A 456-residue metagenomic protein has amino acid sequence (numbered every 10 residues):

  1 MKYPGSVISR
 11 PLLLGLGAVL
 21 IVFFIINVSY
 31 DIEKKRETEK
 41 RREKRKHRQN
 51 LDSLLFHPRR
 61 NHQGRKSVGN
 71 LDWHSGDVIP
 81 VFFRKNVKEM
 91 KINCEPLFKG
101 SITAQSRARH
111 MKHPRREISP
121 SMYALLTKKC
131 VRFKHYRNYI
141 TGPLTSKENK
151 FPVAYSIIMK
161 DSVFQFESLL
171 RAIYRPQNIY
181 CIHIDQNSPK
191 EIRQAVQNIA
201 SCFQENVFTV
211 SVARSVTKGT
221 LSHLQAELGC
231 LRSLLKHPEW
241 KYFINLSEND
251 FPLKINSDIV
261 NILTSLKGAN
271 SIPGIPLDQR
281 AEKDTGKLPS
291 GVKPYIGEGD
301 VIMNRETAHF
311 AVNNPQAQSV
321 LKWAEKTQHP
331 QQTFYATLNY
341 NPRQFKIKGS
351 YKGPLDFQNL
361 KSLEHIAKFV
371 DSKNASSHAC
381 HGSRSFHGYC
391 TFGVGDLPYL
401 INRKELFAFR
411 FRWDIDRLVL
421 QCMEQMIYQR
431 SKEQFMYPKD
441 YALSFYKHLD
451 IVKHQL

Functional and structural regions predicted by a protein language model:
M1-G5, R60-Q63, G299, N313 (+1 more regions): Pan-eukaryotic secretory-pathway lumenal catalytic ectodomains of glycan-active enzymes
M1-S53: N-terminal signal-anchor transmembrane helix specifying type II single-pass membrane topology of secretory-pathway
K112-M122, K134, Q177-S211: Acidic donor-binding segment of Leloir-type glycosyltransferases
I158-F164: Active-site beta-to-alpha loop of glycosyltransferases that engages the nucleotide-sugar donor
S168-I179: Short, acidic, metal-binding catalytic loop of nucleotide-sugar glycosyltransferases
A200-K241: Active-site-proximal specificity loops/subdomain of glycosyltransferases
L231-L277: GT-A fold catalytic core of metal-dependent nucleotide-sugar glycosyltransferases, centered on the diacidic
N261, K267-D396: Catalytic core and acceptor-binding pocket of nucleotide-sugar-dependent glycosyltransferases
